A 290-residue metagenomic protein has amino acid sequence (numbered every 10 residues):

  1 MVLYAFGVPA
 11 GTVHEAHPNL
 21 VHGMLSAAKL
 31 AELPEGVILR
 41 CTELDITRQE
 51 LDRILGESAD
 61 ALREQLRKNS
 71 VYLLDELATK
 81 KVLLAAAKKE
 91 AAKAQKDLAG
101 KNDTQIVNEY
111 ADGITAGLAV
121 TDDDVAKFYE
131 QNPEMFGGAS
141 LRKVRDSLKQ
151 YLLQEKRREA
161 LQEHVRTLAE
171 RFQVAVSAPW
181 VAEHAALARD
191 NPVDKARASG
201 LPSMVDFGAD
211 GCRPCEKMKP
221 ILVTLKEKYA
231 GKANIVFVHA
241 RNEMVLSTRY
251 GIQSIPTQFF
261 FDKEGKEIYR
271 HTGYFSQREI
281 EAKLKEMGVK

Functional and structural regions predicted by a protein language model:
M1-V71, P192, S203, D210 (+1 more regions): Short, low-structural-confidence N-terminal segments
F6-L30, M135-S199: A C-terminal, polar beta->alpha supersecondary segment
G36, L66-A126, Q131-A175: Solvent-exposed, amphipathic alpha-helical "stalk/arm" or coiled-coil-like segments used as scaffolds
G200-S203, F207-G211, S254: Short pre-active-site segment immediately N-terminal to redox-active cysteine/selenocysteine motifs in thiol-based
F207, K226, G231-M244: Thiol-based oxidoreductase modules, predominantly thioredoxin-like and allied folds used for disulfide exchange
E216-K228: Typically the conserved alpha-helix immediately C-terminal to a functionally engaged Cys/Sec in thioredoxin-like
G251-F259: Structural micro-motif
D262-K290: Non-catalytic, surface beta->alpha helical segment in thiol-disulfide oxidoreductase systems
